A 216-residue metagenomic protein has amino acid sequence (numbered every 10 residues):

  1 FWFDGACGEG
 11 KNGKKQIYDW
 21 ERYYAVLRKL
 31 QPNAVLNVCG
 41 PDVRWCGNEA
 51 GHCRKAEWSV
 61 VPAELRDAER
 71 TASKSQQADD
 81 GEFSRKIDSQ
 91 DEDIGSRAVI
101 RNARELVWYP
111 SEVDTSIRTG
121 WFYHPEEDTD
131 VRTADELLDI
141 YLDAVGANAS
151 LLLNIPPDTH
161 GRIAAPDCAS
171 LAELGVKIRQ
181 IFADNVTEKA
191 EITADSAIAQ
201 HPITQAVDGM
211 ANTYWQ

Functional and structural regions predicted by a protein language model:
W2-W215: Mature catalytic domains of secreted/periplasmic carbohydrate-active enzymes
